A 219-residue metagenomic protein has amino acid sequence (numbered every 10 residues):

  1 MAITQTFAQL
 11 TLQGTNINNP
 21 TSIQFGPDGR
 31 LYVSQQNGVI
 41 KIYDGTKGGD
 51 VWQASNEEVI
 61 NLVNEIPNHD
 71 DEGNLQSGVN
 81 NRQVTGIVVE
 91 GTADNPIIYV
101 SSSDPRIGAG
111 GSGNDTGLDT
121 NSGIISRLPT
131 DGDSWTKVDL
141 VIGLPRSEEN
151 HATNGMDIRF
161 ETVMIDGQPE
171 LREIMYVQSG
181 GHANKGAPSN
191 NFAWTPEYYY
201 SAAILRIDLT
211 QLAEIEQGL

Functional and structural regions predicted by a protein language model:
M1-F192, S201-A202, R206: Acidic, Gly/Ser/Thr-rich repeat motifs that build Ca2+-stabilized beta-propeller blades
A193, Q217: Histidine/cysteine- and/or acidic
A203-E216: Extended catalytic-interface subdomain
